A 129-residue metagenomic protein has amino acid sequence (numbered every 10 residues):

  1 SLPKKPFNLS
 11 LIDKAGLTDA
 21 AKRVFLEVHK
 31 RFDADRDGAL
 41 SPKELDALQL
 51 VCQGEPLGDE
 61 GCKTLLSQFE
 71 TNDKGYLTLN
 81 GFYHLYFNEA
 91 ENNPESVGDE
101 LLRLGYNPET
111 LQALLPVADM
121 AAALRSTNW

Functional and structural regions predicted by a protein language model:
S1-G16, Q68-W129: EF-hand and EF-hand-like Ca2+-sensor regions
P6-I12, V24-L57, L77-E91: Amphipathic regulatory helices of Ca2+-sensor modules
V24, G61, S96-E100: Short Gly/charged-rich anion-binding patches and loops
G58-C62, L66-Q68: Acidic, polar low-complexity intrinsically disordered regions
